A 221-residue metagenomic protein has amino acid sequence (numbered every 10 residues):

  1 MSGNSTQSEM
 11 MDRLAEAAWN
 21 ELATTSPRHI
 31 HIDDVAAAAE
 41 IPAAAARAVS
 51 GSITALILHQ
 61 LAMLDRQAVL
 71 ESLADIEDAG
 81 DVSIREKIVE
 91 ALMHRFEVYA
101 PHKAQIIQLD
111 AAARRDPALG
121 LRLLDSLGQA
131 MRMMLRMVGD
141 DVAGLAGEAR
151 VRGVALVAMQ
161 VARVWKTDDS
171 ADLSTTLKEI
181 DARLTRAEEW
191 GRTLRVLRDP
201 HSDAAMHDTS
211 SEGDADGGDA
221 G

Functional and structural regions predicted by a protein language model:
S2, R13, E21-H59, M63: Helix-turn-helix
Q7, M11-W19: Short, leucine-enriched amphipathic alpha-helices that occur as contiguous helical runs
R13, D34, E90, Q108 (+2 more regions): Amphipathic alpha-helical interaction segments
H59, L73-Q108, D125: Hydrophobic alpha-helical connector segments
F96-Y99, A104-R122, M131, V154 (+2 more regions): An extended, acidic
P117-D140, E148-M159, K178: Amphipathic alpha-helical packing segments from all-alpha helical-bundle domains
D140-L145, V164-S174: Inter-helical turn/loop segments and adjacent helix faces that build the functional surface of alpha-helical bundle
T167-G221: C-terminal peripheral helix-coil segments that are non-catalytic and often amphipathic
